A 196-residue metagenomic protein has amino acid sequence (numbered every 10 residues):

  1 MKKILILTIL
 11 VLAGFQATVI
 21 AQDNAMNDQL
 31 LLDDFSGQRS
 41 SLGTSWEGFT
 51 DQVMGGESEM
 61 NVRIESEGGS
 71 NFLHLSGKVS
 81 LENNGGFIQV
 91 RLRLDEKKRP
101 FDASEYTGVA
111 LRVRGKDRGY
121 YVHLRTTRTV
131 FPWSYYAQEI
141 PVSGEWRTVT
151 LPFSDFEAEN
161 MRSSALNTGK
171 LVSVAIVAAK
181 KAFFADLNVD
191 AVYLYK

Functional and structural regions predicted by a protein language model:
I4-A13: Sec-dependent N-terminal signal peptides
V19-K196: Beta-rich carbohydrate-recognition modules and glycan-binding surfaces
